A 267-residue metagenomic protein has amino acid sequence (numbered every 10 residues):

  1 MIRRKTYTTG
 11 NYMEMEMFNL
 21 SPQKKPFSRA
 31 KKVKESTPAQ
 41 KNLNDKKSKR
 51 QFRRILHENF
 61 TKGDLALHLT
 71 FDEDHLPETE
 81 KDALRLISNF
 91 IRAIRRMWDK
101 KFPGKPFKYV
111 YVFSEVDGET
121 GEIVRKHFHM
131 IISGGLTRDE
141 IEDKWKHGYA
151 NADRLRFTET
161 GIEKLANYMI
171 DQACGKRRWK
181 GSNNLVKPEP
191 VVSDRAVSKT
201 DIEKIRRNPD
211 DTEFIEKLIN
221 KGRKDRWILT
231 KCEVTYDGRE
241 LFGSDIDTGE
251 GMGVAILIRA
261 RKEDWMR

Functional and structural regions predicted by a protein language model:
M1-V124, G134-R267: Right-hand nucleic-acid polymerase module
